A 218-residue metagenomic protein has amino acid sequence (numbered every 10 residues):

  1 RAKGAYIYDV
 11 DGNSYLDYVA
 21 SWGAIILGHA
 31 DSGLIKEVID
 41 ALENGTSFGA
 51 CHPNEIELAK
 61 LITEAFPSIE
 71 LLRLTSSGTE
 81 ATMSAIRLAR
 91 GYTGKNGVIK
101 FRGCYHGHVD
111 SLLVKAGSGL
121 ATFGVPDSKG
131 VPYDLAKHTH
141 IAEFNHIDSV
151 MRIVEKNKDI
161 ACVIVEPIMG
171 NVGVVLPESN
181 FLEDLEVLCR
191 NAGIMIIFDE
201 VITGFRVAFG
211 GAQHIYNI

Functional and structural regions predicted by a protein language model:
R1-D17: Active-site and channel-lining beta-strand-loop segments that bind or position nucleotide-derived/phosphorylated
N13, C162, M195-I196: Hydrophobic "anchor" residues on beta-strands that sit immediately upstream of conserved functional sites
S14-N96: Glycine-rich loop-to-alpha-helix module at the N-terminal edge of alpha/beta enzyme cores
A24-L27, G170-V172, T203-F205: Short, small-residue-enriched loops and turns at beta-alpha junctions that line or gate enzyme active sites
K60-C162: PLP-dependent aspartate aminotransferase-fold enzymes
N157-V174: Short acidic, glycine-rich surface-loop motifs adjacent to enzyme active sites
V175-F209: Catalytic PLP-binding core of fold-type I/II PLP enzymes
Q213-I218: Conserved active-site segment immediately N-terminal to the catalytic lysine that forms the internal aldimine
